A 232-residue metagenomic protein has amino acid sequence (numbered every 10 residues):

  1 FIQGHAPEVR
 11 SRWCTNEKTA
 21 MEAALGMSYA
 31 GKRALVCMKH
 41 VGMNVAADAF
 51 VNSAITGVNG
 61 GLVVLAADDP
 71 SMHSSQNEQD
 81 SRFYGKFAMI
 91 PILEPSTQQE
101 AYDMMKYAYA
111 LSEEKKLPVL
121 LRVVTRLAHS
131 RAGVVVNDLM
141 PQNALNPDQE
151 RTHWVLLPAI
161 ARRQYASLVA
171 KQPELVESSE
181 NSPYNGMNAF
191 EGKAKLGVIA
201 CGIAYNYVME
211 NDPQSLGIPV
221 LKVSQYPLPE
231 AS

Functional and structural regions predicted by a protein language model:
F1-Q98, D103-M105, V124-R126, E191-G192 (+2 more regions): Thiamine diphosphate
P95-S232: Flexible, low-complexity linker and terminal segments
